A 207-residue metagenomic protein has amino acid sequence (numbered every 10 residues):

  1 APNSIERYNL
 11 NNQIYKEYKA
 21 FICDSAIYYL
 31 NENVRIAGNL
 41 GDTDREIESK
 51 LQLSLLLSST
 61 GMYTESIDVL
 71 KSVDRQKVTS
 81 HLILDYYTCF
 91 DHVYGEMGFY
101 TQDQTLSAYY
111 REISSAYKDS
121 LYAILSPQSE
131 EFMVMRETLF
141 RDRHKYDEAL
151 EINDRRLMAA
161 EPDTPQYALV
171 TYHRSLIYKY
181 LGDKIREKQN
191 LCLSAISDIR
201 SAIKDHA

Functional and structural regions predicted by a protein language model:
A1-A207: A "functional boundary" signal
